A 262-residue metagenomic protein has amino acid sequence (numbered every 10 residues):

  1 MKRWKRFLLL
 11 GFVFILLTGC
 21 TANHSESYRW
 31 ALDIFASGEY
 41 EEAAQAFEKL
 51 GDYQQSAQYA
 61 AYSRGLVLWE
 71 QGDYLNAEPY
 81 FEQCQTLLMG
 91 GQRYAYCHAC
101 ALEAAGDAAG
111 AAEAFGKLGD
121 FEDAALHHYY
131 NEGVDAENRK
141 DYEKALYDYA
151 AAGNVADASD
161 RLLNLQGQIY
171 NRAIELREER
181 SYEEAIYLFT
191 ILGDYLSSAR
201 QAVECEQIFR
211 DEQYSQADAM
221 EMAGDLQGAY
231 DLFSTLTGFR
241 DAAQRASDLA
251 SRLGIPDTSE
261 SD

Functional and structural regions predicted by a protein language model:
M1-L8: Bacterial N-terminal signal peptides that target proteins for export
T18-G19: C-terminal motif of bacterial Sec signal peptides marking the signal peptidase cleavage site
H24-F35, Q58-W69, Q92-E103, L126-V134 (+2 more regions): Alpha-helical tetratricopeptide repeat
A36, E70, A104, K117 (+11 more regions): Register position in tetratricopeptide repeats
K49-G51, C84-Q85, K117-G119, A152-G153 (+3 more regions): Alpha-helical solenoid scaffolds that mediate protein-protein interactions, centered on TPR/SEL1-like repeats but also
